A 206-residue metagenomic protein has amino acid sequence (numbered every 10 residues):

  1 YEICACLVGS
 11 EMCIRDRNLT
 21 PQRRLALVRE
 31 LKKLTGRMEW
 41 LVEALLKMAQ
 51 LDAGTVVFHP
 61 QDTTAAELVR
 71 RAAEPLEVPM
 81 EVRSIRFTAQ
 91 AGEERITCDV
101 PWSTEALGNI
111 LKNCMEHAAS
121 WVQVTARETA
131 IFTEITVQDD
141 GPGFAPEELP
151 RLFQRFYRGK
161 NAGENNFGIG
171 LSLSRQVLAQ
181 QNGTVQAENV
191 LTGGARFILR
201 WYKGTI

Functional and structural regions predicted by a protein language model:
Y1-G9, I14: Single conserved hydrophobic/aromatic residue that forms the stacking wall/gate of nucleotide- or nucleobase-binding
L19, A53-F58, A91, R95-C98: Conserved micro-motifs of the catalytic ATP-binding
K33-M38: Short alpha-helical segment of the dimerization/phosphotransfer core of two-component systems
S120, G183-T184: Conserved glycine-rich
W121-I131: Short beta-strand/loop element within the Bergerat-fold HATPase_c
D139: Acidic ATP/Mg2+-coordinating residue in the GHKL
F144-Y157: Short conserved segment of the HATPase_c
